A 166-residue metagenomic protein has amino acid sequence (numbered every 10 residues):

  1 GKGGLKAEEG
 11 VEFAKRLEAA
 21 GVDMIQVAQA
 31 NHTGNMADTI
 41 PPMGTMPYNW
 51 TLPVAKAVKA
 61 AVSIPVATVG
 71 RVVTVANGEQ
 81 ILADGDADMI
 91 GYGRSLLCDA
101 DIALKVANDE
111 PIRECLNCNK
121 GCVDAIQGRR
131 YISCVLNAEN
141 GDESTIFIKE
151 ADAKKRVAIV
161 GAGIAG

Functional and structural regions predicted by a protein language model:
G1-V160, I164-A165: Flavin-dependent oxidoreductase catalytic cores
